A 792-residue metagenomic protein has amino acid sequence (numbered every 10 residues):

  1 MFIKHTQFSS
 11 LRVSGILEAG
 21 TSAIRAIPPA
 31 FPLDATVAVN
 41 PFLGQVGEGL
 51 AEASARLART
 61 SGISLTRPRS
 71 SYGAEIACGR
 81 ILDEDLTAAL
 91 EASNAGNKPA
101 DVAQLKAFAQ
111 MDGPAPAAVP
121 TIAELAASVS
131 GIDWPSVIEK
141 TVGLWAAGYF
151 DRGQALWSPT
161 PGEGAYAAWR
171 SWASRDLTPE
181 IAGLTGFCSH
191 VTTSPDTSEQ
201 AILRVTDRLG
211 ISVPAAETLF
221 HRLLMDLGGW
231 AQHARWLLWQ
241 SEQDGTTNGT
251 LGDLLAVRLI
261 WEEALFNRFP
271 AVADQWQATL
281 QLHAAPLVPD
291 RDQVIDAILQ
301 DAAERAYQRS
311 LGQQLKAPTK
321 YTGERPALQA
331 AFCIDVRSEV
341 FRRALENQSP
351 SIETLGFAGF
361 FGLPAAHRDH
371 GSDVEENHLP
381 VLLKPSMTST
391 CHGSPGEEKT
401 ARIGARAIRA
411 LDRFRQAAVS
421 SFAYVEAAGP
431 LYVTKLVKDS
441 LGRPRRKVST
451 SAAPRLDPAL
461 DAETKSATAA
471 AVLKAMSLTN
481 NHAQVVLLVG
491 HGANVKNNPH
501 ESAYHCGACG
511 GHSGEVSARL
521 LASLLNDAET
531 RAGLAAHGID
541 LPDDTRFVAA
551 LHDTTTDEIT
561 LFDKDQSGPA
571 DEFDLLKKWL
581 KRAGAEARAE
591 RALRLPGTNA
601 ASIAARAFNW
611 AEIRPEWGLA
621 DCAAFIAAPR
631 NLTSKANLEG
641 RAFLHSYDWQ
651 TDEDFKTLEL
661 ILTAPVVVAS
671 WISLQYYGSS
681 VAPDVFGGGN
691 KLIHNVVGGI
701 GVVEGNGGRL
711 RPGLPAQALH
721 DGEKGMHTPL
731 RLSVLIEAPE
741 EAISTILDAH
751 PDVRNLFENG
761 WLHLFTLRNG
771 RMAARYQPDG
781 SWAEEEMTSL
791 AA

Functional and structural regions predicted by a protein language model:
F2-G210, P214-A216, W236-S241, G245-A256 (+2 more regions): Long, compositionally biased intrinsically disordered regions
S64, S71-A459: N-terminal extension/subdomain marker
A317-Y321, V472-S477, Q484, N609-P615 (+1 more regions): Generic recognition of flexible, low-complexity loop/linker segments
I334, L363, V489-G490, I626-A628: Generic beta-strand/beta-sheet core signal
I352-E376, P380-E398, S449-V485, G490-D574 (+2 more regions): Catalytic or ion-translocation cores adjacent to nucleophile or general acid/base/metal-coordination motifs in diverse
N377-L382, R406-R409, H491, R531-G538 (+3 more regions): A general structural signal for short secondary-structure boundary/capping elements
V425, P430-S466, V548-A605, L619 (+1 more regions): Active-site/substrate-binding loop(s) of hydrolase catalytic cores
